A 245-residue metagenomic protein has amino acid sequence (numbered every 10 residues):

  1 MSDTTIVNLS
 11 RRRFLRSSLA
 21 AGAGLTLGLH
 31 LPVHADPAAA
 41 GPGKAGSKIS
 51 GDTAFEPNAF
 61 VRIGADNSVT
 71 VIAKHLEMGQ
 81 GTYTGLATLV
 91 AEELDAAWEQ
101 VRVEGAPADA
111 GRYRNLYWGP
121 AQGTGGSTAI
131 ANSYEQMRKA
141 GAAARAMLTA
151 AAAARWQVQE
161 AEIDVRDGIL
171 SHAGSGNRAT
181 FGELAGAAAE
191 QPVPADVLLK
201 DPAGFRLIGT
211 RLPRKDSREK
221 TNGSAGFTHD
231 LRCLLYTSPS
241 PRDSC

Functional and structural regions predicted by a protein language model:
S2-L31, A35-R242: Cofactor-binding beta-sheet edge motifs in enzyme active sites
